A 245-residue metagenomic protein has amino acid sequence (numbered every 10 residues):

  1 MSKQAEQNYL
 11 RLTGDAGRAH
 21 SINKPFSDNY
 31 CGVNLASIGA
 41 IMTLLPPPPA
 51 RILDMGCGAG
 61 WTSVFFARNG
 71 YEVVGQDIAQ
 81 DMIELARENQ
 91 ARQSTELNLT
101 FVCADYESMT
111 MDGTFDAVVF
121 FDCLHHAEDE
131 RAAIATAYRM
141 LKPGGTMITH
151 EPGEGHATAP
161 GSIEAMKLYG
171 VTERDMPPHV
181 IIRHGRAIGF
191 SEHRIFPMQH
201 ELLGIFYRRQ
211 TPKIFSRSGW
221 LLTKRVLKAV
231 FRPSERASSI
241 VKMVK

Functional and structural regions predicted by a protein language model:
M1-P47: Conserved class I S-adenosyl-L-methionine
P49-G58: Conserved class I S-adenosyl-L-methionine
A59-E107: Class I SAM-dependent methyltransferase SAM/SAH-binding core
E107-A117: A short acidic, Gly/Pro-enriched loop at the edge of an enzyme's catalytic core that lines a small-molecule cofactor
M111, S162-A165, R194-K245: A C-terminal cap/extension of S-adenosyl-L-methionine-dependent methyltransferases that defines the acceptor-substrate
R131-P143: A short glycine-rich, Lys/Arg-flanked "PGG" loop and its adjoining helix->strand segment in the class I
I148-G170: Conserved class I S-adenosyl-L-methionine
R174-G189: Short alpha-helix
